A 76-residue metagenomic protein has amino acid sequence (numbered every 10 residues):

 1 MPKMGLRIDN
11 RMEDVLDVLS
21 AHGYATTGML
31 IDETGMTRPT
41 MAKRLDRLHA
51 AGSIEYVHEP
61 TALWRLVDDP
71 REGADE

Functional and structural regions predicted by a protein language model:
P2-M12, T26, E55-E76: Short, cationic-aromatic polyanion-contact patches
L6, V18-H22: Short helix-capping/hinge SLiMs at alpha-helix to coil transitions
L16, L45-D46: Short, hydrophobic-biased segments on the C-terminal half of alpha helices that form "recognition helices"
Y24-E33: Short acidic, hydrophobic short linear motifs in intrinsically disordered regions
G52: Glycine-centered, phosphate/nucleic-acid-interacting loop/turn motifs that mediate DNA/RNA or nucleotide
